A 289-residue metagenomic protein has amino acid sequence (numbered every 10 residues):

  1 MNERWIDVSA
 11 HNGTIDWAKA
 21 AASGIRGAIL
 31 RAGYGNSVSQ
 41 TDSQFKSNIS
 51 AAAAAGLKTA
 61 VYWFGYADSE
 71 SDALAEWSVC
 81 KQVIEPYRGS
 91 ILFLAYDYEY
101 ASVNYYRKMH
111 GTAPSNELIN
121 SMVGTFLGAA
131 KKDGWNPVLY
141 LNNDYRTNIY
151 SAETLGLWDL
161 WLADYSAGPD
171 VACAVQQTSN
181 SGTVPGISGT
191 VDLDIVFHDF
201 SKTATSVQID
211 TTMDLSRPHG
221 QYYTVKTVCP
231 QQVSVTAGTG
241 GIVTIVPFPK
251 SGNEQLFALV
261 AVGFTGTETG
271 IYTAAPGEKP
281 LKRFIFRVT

Functional and structural regions predicted by a protein language model:
M1-A18, A22, R26, S151-S206: Functionally critical loop-and-helix segments that line ligand-binding/catalytic clefts of soluble enzyme domains
M1-T125, K131-D133: Substrate-binding cleft of extracellular glycoside hydrolase catalytic domains
T59, N136-V138, L160: Hydrophobic anchor at the start of a short beta-strand that flanks the dinucleotide cofactor-binding loop
W63, L141, D164: Short beta-strand/turn micro-motifs composed of small residues that flank or help shape donor/cofactor-binding pockets
S78-S102, Y150-C173, I209: Structural recognition of alpha->loop->beta junctions
A101, D144-T147, S166-P169, N180-T183 (+1 more regions): Short Gly/Pro-enriched loop/turn and capping motifs at secondary-structure junctions
A130-N148: Aromatic-lined carbohydrate-recognition surfaces of secreted/lumenal glycan-active proteins
T205-T289: Extracytoplasmic soluble-region selector
